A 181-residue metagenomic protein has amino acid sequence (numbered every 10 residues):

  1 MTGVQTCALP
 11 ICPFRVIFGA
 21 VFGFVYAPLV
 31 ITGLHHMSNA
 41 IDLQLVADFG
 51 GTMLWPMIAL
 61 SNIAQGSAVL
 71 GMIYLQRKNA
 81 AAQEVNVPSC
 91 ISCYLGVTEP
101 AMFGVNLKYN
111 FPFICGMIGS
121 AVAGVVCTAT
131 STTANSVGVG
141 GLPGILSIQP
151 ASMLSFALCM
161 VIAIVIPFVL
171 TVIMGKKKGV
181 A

Functional and structural regions predicted by a protein language model:
T2-L9: Short, small-residue-biased leader/transition segments that mark boundaries at the very start of proteins
T6, P88, P100-A181: Transmembrane alpha-helical segments and their short flanking loops that form helix-hairpins/helix-helix interfaces
A8, G19-Y26, S38-L45: Transmembrane alpha-helical segments that form the functional core of multipass membrane systems
P10-V21, G50-M57, R77-K78, F111 (+1 more regions): Membrane-interfacial loop-to-helix junctions in multi-pass transporters
R15-I31, A151-I166: Hydrophobic alpha-helical transmembrane segments
G23-H35, F49, S92-L95, C127: Transmembrane alpha-helix interface/packing and boundary motifs in multi-pass membrane proteins, characterized by
V30, V69-I73, C127-T128, T171: Structural signal for membrane-spanning alpha-helices in multi-pass inner-membrane proteins, emphasizing helix cores
N39-S120: Helix-loop-helix junctions within the multi-pass membrane cores of secondary transporters/permeases
